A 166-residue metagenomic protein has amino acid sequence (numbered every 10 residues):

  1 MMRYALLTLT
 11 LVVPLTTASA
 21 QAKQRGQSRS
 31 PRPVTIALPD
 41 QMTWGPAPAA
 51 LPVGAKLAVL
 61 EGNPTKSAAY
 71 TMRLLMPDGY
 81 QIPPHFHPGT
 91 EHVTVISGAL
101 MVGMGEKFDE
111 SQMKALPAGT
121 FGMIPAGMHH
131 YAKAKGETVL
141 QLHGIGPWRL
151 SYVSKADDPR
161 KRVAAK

Functional and structural regions predicted by a protein language model:
A5-P14: Bacterial N-terminal signal peptides
T16-Q21: Sec/Tat signal peptide C-region and signal peptidase I cleavage site
A22-Y70, D157-K166: A short, N-terminal "cap"/entry segment at the start of jelly-roll beta-barrel domains of the cupin/DSBH fold
P33-T35, S111, Y131-K166: Double-stranded beta-helix
Y70-H87, L116, A126: Conserved short histidine dyad/triad with adjacent acidic residue
P77-Y80, F86-K107: Glycine- and acidic-residue-biased ligand/ion/polar-headgroup-sensing regions
I82-P84, V102-G103, I124, H129-K135: Short beta-strand His + acidic residue motifs that chelate non-heme Fe in jelly-roll/DSBH and cupin folds
E106-G127: Short acidic-glycine-tyrosine-enriched beta hairpin
